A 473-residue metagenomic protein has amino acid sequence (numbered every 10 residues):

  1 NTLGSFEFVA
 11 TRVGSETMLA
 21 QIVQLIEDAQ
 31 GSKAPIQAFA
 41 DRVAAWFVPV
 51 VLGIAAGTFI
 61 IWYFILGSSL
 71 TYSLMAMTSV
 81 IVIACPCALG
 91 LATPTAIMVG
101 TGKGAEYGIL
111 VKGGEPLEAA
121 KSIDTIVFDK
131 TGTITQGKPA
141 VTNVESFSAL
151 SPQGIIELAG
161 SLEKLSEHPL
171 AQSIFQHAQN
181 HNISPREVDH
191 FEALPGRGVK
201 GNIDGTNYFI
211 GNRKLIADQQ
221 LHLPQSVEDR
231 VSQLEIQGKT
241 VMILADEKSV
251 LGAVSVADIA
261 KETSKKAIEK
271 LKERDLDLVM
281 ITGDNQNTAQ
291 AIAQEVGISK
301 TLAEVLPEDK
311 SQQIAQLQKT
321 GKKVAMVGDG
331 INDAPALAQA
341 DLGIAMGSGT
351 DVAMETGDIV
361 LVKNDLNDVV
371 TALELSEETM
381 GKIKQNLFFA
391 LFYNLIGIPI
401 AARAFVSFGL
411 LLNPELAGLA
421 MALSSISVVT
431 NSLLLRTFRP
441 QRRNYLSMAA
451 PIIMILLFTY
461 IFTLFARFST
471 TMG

Functional and structural regions predicted by a protein language model:
N1-L19, K33-I36, L165-H177, G283 (+2 more regions): Conserved actuator
N1-M77, A260-K261, L366, S376-K382: Actuator/coupling domain of P-type ATPases
F8-A10, I22, A40, A55 (+23 more regions): Residue-level signature of catalytic and energy-coupling elements of molecular machines, predominantly ATP/GTP-dependent
E16, I203-G205, R230, G238-T240 (+1 more regions): Conserved ATP-binding TGD loop and adjacent catalytic N/P-domain core of P-type ATPases
F39, G53, I65-A84, A92 (+3 more regions): Membrane-water interface of transmembrane alpha-helices in multipass transporters/channels
F39, M75, C85-L162, L317-Q318 (+1 more regions): Conserved catalytic phosphorylation-site environment of P-type ATPases
K103, L276, V296, D333 (+3 more regions): Membrane-embedded alpha-helical bundles of multi-pass transporters
D124-E167, R197-V279, D358-I359, T430-S432 (+1 more regions): ATP-driven catalytic headpiece of P-type ATPases
